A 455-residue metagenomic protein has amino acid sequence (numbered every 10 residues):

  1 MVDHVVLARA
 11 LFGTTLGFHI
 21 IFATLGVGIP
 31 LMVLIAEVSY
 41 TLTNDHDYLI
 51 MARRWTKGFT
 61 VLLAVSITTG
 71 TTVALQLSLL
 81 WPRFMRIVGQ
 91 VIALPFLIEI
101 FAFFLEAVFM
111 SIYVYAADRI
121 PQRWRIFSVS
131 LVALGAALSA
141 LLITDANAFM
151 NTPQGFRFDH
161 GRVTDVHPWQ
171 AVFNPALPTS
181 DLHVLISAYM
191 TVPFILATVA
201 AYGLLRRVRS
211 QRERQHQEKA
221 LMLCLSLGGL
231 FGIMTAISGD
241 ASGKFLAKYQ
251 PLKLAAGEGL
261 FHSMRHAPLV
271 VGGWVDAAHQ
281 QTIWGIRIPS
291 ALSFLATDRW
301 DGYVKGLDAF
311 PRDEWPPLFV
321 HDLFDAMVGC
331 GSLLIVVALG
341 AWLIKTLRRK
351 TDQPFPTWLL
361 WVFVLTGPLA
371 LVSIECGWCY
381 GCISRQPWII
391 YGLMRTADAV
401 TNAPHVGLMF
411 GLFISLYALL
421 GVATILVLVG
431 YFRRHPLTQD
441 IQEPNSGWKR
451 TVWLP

Functional and structural regions predicted by a protein language model:
M1-P455: Polytopic transmembrane helical bundles with strong interfacial aromatic enrichment
